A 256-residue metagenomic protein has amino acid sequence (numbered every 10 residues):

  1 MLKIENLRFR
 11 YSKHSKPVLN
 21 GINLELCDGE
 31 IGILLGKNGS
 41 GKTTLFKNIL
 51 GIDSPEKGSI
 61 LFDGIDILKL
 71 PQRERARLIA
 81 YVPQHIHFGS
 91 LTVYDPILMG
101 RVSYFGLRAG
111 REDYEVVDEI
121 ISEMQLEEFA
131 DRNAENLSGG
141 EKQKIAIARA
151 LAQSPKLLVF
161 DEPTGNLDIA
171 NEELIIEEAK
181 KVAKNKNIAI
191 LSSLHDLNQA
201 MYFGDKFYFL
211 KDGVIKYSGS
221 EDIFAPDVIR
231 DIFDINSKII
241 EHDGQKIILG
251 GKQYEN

Functional and structural regions predicted by a protein language model:
M1-I4, R8-G21, K69-P71: A short, flexible loop at the N-terminus of ABC-type nucleotide-binding domains that lies
L35-K37: The feature captures the beta-strand-to-loop junction immediately N-terminal to the Walker
L50: Helix-to-loop junction immediately C-terminal to a conserved catalytic motif
G58-D66, R75: Conserved ABC transporter NBD signature motif
R111-F129: Conserved ABC ATPase "signature" region
N133-L137, E141: Conserved ABC ATPase signature
L158-E162: Catalytic Walker B motif of ABC-type/P-loop ATPase nucleotide-binding domains
